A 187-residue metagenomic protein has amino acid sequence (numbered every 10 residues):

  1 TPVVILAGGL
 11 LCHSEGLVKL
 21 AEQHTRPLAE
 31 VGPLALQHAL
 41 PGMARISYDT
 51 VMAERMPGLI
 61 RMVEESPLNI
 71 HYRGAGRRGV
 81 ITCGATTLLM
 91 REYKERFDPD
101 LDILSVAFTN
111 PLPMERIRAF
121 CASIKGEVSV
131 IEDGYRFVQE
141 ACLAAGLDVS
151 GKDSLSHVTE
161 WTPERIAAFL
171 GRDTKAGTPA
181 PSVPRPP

Functional and structural regions predicted by a protein language model:
T1-P187: Flexible, low-complexity linker and terminal segments
